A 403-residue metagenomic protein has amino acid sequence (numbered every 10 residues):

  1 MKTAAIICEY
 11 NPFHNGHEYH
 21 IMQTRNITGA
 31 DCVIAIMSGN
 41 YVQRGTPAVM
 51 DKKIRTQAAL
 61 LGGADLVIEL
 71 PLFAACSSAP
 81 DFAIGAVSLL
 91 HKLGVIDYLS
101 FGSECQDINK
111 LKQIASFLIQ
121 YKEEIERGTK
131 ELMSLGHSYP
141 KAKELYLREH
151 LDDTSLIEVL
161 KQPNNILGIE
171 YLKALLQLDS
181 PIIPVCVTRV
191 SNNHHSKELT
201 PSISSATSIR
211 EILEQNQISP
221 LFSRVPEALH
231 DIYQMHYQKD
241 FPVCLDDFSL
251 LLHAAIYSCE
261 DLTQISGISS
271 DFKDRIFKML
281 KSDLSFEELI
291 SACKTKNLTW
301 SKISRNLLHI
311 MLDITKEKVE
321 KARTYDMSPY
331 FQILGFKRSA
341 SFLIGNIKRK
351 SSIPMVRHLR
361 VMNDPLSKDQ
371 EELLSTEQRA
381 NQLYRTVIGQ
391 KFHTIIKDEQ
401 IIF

Functional and structural regions predicted by a protein language model:
M1-R55: N-terminal catalytic cores of NTP/NDP-binding nucleotidyl/phosphoryl-transfer enzymes
R25, T56-L60, K173, R210: Class I S-adenosyl-L-methionine
R25-N26, L60, V87, H91-K92: Non-catalytic positions within long, well-ordered alpha-helices that form the structural scaffold/packing of enzyme
T28-A30, A64, V95-I96: Short, high-confidence coil segments that cap the C-terminus of an alpha-helix and link into the following beta-strand
D31, D65, S180-I182: A structural micro-motif
T56-P71: A glycine-rich helix N-cap at a beta->alpha junction
L70-F403: Active-site cores that bind ATP or allylic diphosphates and position pyrophosphate for catalysis
